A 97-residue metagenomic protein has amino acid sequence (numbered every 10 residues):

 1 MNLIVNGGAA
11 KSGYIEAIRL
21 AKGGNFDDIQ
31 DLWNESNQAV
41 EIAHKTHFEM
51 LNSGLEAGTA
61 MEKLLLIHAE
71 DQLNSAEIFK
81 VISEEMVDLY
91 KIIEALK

Functional and structural regions predicted by a protein language model:
M1-K97: Terminal alpha-helical segments
